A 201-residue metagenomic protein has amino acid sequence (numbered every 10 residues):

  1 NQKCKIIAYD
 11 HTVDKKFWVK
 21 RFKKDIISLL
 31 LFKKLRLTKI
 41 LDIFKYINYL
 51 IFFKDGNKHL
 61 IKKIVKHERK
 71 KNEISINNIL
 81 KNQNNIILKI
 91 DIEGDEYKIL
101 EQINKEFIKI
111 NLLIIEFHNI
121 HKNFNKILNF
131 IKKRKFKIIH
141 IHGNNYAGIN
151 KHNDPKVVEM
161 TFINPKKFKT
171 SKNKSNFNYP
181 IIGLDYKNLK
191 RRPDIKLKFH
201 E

Functional and structural regions predicted by a protein language model:
N1-K70, Q83, F117-N119: SAM cofactor-binding core of SAM-dependent methyltransferases, primarily the Rossmann-like beta-alpha-beta module
Q2-A8, F17-R21, I76-E201: Conserved acidic-Pro-Pro-aromatic motif
K70-I76: Secondary-structure junction/capping motif
